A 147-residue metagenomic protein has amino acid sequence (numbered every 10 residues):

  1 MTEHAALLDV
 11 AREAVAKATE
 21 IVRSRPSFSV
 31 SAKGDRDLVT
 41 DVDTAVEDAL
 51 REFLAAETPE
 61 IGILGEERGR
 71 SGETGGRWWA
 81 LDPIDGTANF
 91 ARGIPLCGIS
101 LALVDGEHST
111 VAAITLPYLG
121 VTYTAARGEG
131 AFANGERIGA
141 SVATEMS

Functional and structural regions predicted by a protein language model:
M1-I84: N-terminal subdomain of lithium-sensitive/metallo-dependent phosphomonoesterases centered on the IMPase/IPPase/PAP
F28, R36-D37, A88, I94 (+1 more regions): Flexible, active-site-adjacent loop/turn segments at secondary-structure boundaries
T74-G76, A91-R92, A126: Short, conserved acidic/polar surface loops in the N-terminal third of protein domains
W79-L119: Glycine-rich active-site/cofactor-binding loop and its immediate structural neighborhood
A102-S147: Acidic beta-strand-loop-alpha-helix segment within the catalytic core of divalent metal-dependent phosphate-processing
